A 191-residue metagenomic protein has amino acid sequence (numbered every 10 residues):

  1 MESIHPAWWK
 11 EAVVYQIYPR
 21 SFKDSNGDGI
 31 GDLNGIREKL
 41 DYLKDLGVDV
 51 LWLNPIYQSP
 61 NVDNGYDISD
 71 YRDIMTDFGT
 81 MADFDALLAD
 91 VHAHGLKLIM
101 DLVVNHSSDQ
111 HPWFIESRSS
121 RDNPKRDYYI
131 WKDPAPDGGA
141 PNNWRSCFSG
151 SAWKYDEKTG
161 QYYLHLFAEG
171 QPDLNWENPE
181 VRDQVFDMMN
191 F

Functional and structural regions predicted by a protein language model:
M1-F186, N190: Acidic/aromatic-lined carbohydrate-recognition and catalytic surfaces of CAZymes acting on diverse glycans
